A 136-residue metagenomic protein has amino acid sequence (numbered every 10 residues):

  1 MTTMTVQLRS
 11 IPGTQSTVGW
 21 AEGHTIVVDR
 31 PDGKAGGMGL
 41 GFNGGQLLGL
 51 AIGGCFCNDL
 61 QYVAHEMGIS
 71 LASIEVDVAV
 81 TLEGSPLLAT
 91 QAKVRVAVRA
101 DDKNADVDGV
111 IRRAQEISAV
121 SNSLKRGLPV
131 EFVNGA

Functional and structural regions predicted by a protein language model:
M1-L50, N58-A136: Extended beta-strand/beta-hairpin segments
